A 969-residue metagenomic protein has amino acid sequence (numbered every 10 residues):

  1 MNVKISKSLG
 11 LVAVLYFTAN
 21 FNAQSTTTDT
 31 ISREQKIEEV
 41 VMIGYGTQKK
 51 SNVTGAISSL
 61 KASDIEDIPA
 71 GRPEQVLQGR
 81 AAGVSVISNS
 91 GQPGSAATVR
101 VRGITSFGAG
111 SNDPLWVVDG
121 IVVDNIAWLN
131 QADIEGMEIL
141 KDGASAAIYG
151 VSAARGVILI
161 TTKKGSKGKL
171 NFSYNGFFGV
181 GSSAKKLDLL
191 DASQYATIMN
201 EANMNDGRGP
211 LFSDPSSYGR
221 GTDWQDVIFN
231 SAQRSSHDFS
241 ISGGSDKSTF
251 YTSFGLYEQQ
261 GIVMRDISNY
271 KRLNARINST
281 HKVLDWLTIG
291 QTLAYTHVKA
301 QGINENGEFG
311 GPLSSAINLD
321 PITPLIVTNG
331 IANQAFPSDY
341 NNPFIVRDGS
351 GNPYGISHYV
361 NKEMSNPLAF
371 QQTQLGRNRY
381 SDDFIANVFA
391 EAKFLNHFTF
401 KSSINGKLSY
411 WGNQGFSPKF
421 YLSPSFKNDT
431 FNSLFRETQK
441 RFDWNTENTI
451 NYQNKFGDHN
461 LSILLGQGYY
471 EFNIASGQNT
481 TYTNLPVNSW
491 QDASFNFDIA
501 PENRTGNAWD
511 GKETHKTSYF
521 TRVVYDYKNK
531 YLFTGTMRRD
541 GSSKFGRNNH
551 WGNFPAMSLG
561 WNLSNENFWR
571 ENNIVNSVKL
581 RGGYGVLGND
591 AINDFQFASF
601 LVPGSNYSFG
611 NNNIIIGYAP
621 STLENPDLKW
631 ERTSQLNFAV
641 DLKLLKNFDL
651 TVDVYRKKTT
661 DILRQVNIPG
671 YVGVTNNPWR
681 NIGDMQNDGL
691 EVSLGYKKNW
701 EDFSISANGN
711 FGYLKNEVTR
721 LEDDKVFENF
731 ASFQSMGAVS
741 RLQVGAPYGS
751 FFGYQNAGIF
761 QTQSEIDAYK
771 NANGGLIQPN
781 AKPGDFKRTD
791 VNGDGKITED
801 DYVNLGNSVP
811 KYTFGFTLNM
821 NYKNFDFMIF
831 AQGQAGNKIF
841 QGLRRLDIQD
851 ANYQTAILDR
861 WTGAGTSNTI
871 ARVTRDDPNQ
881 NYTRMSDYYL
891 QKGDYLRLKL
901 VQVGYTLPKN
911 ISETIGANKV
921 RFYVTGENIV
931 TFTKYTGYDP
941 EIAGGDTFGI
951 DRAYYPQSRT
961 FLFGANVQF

Functional and structural regions predicted by a protein language model:
M1-I277, V283-G290, I385, N479 (+7 more regions): Short, small/polar-rich motifs associated with maturation and membrane association, primarily at protein termini
T30, S183-K185, S216-I228, A232-G255 (+11 more regions): Flexible loop and strand-edge segments within Gram-negative outer membrane beta-barrel domains
N52, I262-R272, K282, A294-T296 (+11 more regions): Small-side-chain secondary-structure face that scaffolds active or pore-lining regions
I87, S217-S242, D383, L422-K530 (+5 more regions): Outer-membrane beta-barrel transmembrane domain signature of Gram-negative proteins, especially the mid-to-C-terminal
S173-G219, N304-N306, G310-A316, I326 (+2 more regions): Conserved small-residue
S193-G219, G310-F370, G415-N432, A475-G506 (+8 more regions): Surface-exposed loop/turn segments flanking beta-strands in extracellular/periplasmic regions
S213-S242, T249-S253, Y257, I262-V263 (+9 more regions): Outer-membrane beta-barrel transmembrane strand signature
S542, Q834-E927: Extracytoplasmic gating/loop element in the C-terminal half of outer-membrane beta-barrel translocons and assembly
